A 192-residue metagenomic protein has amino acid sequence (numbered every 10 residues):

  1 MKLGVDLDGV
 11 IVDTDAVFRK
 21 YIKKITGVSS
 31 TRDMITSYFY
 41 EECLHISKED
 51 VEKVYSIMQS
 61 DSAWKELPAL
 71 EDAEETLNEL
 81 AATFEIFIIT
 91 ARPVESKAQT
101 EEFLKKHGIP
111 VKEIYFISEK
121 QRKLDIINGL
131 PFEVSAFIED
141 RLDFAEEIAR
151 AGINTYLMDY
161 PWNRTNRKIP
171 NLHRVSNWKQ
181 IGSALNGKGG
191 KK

Functional and structural regions predicted by a protein language model:
M1-K53: Active-site neighborhood of HAD-like aspartate-dependent phosphohydrolases
K48-W64: Conserved non-catalytic scaffold segment of RNase H-like nuclease domains
Q59-I88, P93-E101: Short, acidic loop-to-helix structural element flanking the phosphoryl-transfer center in phosphate-processing enzymes
I88-T90, F137, L157: Structural beta-sheet core signal
P93-A151: Substrate-recognition "cap/lid" segment bordering the active-site pocket of phosphatases
N128-P131, R141-K192: Asp-based, Mg2+/Mn2+-dependent phosphohydrolase catalytic module
